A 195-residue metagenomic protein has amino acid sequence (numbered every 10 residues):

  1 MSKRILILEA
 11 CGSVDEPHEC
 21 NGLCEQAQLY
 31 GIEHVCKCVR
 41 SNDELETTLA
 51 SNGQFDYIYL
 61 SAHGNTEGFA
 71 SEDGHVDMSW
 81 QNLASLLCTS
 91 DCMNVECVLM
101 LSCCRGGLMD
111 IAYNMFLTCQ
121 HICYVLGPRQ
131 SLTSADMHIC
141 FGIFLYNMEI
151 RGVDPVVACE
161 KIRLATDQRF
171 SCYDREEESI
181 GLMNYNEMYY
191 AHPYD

Functional and structural regions predicted by a protein language model:
M1-Y57, V95-E96, S102: A domain-level signal for caspase-like cysteine endopeptidase catalytic cores and their zymogen-processing architecture
I7, Y59-L60, M100, V125-G127 (+1 more regions): A structural signal for short, well-ordered beta-strand segments and their strand-loop junctions that often border
C11-D15, N42-E44, G64-G68, R105-L108 (+1 more regions): Short acidic, S/G/P-rich loop/turn micro-motifs used as interaction or catalytic elements
P17-H18, G68-A70, D110-A112, M137: Short glycine-/acidic-enriched loop or helix-start segments at secondary-structure transitions that form or flank
L49, Q54-L86: A glycine-rich, hydrophobic loop/mini-helix early in the fold
H75-H138: Catalytic cores of nucleophile-dependent amide-cleaving enzymes
V76-T89, I150-D195: Caspase-like cysteine protease fold
M137-E149: Short, small-residue alpha-helix embedded
